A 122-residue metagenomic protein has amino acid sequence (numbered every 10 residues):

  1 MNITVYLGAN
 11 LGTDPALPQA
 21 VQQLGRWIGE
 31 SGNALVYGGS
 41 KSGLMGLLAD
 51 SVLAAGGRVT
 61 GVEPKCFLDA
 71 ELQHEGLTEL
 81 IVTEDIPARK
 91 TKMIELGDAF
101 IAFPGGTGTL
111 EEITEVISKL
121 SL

Functional and structural regions predicted by a protein language model:
M1-L96, I113, L122: A cross-family phosphate/adenosyl-ligand binding-site feature
E95-T114: A donor-sugar binding/catalytic signature common to diverse glycosyltransferases and related nucleotide-sugar
